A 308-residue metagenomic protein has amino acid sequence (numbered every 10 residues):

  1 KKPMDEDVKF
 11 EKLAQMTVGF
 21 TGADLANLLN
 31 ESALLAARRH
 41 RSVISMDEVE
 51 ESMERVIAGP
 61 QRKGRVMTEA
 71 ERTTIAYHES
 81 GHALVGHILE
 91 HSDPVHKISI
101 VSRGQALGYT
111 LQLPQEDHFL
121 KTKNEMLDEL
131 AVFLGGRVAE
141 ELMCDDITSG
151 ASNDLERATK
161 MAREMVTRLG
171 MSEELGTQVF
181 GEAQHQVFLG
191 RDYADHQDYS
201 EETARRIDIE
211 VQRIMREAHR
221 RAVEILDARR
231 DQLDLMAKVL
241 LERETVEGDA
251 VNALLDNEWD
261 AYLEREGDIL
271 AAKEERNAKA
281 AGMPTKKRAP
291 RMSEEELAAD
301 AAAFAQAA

Functional and structural regions predicted by a protein language model:
K1-E50, G59-P60, G64, F133-E141 (+2 more regions): Conserved C-terminal "switch" segment of AAA+ ATPases
D24, G81-H82: Short hydrophobic/aromatic residue motifs in ordered secondary structure
K63-T74: Short pre-active-site segment immediately N-terminal to the catalytic Zn-binding motif
R72-Y77, A83-A308: Soluble catalytic regions of large protease machineries
